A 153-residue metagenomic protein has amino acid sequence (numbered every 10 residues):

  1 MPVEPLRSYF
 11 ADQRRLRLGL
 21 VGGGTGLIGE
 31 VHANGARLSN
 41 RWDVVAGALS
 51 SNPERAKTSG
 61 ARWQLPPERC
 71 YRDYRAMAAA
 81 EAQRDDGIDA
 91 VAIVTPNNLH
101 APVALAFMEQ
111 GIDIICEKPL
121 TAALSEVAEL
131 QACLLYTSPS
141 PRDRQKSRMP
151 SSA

Functional and structural regions predicted by a protein language model:
P2-L65: N-terminal Rossmann-like dinucleotide-binding module
H32, V103, P150: Conserved sugar-transfer catalytic core signal across GT-A, GT-B, and GT-C glycosyltransferases
R69-Q131: Beta-loop-alpha module in the N-terminal Rossmann-like domain of NAD(P)-dependent dehydrogenases, especially those
Y136-P141: Conserved small/polar residues in nucleotide/adenosyl-binding loops
S147-A153: Hydrophobic alpha-helical segments, chiefly the membrane-spanning helices and signal/signal-anchor peptides
